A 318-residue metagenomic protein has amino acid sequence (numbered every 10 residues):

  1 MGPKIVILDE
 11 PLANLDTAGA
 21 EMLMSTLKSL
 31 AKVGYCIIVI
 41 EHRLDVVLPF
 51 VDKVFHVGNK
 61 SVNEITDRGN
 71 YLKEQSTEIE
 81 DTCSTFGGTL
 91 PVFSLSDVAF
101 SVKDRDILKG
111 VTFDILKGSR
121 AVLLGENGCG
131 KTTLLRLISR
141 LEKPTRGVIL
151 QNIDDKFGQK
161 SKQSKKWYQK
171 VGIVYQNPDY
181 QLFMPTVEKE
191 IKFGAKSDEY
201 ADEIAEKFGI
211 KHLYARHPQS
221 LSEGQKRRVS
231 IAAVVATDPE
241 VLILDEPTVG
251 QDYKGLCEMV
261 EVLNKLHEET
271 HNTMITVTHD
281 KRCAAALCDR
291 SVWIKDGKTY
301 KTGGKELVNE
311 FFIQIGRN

Functional and structural regions predicted by a protein language model:
V6-D9, L242-D245: Catalytic Walker B motif of ABC-type/P-loop ATPase nucleotide-binding domains
E41-H42, T278-H279: H-loop/switch region of ABC-family ATPase nucleotide-binding domains
S139: Helix-to-loop junction immediately C-terminal to a conserved catalytic motif
V148-K166: ABC ATPase NBD Q-loop/coupling interface
E199-L213: Conserved ABC ATPase "signature" region
H217-L221, Q225: Conserved ABC ATPase signature
I231: Hydrophobic anchor residue at the start of the ABC signature
